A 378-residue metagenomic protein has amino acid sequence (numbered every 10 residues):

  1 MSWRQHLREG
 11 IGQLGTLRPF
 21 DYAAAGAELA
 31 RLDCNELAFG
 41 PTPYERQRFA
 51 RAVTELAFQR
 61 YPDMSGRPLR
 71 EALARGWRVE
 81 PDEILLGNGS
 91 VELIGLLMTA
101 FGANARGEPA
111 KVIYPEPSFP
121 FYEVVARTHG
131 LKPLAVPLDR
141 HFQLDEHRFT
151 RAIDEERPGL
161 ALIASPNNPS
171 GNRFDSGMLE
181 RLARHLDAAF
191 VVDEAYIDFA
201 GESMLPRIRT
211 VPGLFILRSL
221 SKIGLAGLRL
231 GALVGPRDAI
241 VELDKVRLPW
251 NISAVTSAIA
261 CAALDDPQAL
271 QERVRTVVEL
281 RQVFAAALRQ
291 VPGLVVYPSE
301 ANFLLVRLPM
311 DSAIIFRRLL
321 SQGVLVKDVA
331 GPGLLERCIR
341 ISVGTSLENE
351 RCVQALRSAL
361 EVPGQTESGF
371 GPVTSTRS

Functional and structural regions predicted by a protein language model:
M1-R60, R75, R157, R377: N-terminal "arm"/small-domain region of PLP-dependent enzymes with the aminotransferase-like
G40-T42, G213-Q290, V295-V296: PLP-dependent aminotransferase class I/II
R67-K111, H129: Phosphate-binding glycine-rich loop
A100-G159, I163: PLP-dependent aminotransferase-like
E116, A135-R140, E194, R218 (+1 more regions): Short beta->alpha connector loops at strand-helix junctions that form conserved, small/polar/Pro-enriched
R140-D198: Active-site phosphate-binding strand-loop segment of PLP-dependent enzymes
V278, L288-Q322, R377: Conserved PLP-binding catalytic core of the aspartate aminotransferase-like
S321-Q322, G331-S378: PLP-dependent enzyme catalytic core of the Aspartate aminotransferase-like
